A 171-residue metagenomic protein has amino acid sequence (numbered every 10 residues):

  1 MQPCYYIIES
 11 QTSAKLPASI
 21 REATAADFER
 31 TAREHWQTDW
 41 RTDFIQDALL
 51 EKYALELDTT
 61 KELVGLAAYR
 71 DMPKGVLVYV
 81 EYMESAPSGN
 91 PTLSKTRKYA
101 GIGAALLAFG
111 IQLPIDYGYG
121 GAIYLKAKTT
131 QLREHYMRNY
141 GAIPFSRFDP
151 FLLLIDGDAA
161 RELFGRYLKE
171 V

Functional and structural regions predicted by a protein language model:
M1-R97, A105, Q112-Y124, K128-Q131 (+1 more regions): Non-catalytic substrate-recognition and accessory regions of acyl/acetyltransferase enzymes
